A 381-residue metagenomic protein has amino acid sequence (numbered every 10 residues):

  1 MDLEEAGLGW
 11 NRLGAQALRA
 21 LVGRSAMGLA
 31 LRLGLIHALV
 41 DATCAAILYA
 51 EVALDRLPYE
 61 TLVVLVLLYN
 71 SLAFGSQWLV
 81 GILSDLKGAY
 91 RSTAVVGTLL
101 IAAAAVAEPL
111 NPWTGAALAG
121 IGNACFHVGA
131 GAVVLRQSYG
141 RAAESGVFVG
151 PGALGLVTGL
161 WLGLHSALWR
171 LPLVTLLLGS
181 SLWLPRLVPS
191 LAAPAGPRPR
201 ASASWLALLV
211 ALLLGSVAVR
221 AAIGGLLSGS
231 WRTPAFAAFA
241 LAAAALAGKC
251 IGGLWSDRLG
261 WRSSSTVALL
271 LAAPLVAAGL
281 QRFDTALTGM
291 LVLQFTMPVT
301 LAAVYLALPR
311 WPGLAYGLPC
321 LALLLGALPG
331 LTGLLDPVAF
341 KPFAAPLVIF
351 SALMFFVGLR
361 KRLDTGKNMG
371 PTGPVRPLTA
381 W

Functional and structural regions predicted by a protein language model:
R19-A53, A201-I223: Pair of pore-lining "gating" transmembrane helices in MFS-fold secondary transporters
V64-I82, A243-I251: Central cavity-lining transmembrane alpha-helices of secondary-active solute carriers, predominantly the Major
Q77-T98: Conserved MFS/SLC helix-loop-helix module at the cytosolic interface between two early adjacent transmembrane helices
R91-A105, S263-A277: Structural signature of the two symmetry-related core transmembrane helices
C125-S138, F295-P309: Intracellular juxtamembrane helix-capping segments at the cytosolic ends of symmetry-related transmembrane helices
R141-L162, Y316-T332: Glycine-rich segments within core transmembrane alpha-helices of 12-TM secondary carriers
W169-R186, K341-L359: Symmetry-related core transmembrane helices of the 12-TM Major Facilitator Superfamily/SLC fold
S265-V299: C-terminal transmembrane helical hairpin of 12-TM major facilitator-type secondary transporters
